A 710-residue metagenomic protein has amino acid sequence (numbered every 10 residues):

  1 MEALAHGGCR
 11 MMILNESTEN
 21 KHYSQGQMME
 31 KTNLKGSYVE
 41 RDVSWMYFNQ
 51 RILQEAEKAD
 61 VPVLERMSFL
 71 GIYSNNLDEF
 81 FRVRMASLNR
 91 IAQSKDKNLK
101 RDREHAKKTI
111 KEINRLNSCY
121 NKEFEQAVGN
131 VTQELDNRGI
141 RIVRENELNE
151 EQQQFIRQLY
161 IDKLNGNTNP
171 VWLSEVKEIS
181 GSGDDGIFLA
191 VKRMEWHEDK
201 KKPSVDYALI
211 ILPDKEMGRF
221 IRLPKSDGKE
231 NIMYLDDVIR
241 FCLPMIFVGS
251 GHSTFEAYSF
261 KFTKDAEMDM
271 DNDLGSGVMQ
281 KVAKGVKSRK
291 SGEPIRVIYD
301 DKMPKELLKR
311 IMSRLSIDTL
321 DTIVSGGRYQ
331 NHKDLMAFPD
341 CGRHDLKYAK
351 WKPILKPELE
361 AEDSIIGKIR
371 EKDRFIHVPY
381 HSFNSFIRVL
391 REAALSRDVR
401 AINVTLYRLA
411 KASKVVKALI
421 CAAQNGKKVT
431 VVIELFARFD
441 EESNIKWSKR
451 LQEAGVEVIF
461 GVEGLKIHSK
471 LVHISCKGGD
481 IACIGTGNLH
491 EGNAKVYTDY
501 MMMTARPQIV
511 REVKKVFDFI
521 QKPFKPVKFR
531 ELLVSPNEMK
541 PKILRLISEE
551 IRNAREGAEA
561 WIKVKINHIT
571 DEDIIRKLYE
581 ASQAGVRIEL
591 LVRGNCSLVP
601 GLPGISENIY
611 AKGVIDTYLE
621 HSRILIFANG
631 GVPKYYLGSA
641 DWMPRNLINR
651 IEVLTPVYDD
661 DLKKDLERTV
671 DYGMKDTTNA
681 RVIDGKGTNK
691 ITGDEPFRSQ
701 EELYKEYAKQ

Functional and structural regions predicted by a protein language model:
M1, M11-M12: Methionine residue identity
A3-A5: Short linear motifs in low-complexity or flexible loops
G7, I13-I562, E580-A584, C596-Y618 (+1 more regions): N-terminal localization/anchoring segments of enzymes in phospholipid and broader phosphate metabolism
E572-I575, Y579: Glycine/threonine-rich ATP-lid/beta-loop region of ATP-binding domains
R587-L591: Hydrophobic alpha/beta core scaffold segments
